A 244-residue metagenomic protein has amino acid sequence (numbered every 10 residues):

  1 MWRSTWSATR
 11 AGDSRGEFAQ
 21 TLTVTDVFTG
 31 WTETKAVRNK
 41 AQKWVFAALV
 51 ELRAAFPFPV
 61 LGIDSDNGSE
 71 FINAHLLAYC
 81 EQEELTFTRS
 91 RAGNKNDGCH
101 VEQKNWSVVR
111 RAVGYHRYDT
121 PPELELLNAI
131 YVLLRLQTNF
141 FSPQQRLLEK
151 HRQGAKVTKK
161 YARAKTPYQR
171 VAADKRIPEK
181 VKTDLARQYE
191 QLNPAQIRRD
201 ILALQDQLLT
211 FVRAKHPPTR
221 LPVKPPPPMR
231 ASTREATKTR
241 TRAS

Functional and structural regions predicted by a protein language model:
M1-T32: An active-site-proximal beta-strand-loop segment
W2, W44-A47, F71-H75, K104 (+6 more regions): Generic recognition of stable, solvent-exposed alpha-helical segments in well-folded globular domains
T5, V24, G30, L49 (+6 more regions): Mobile genetic element proteins and their domesticated derivatives, centered on retroelements and DNA transposons
E17, T25, T34-P57: Active-site beta-loop-alpha junctions of metal-dependent nucleic acid enzymes, especially the RNase H-like/DDE
S65-N67, F71-C80, F87-V113, L124-N128 (+2 more regions): RNase H-like two-metal-ion nuclease catalytic core shared by retroviral integrases and related mobile-element nucleases
S107-Q144: C-terminal amphipathic alpha-helical segment
I130, K160-R170, R176, K180-D184 (+2 more regions): Protein C-terminal end segments and domain termini
V132-Y168: Charged, gly/pro-enriched flexible loop segments at helix/strand junctions
